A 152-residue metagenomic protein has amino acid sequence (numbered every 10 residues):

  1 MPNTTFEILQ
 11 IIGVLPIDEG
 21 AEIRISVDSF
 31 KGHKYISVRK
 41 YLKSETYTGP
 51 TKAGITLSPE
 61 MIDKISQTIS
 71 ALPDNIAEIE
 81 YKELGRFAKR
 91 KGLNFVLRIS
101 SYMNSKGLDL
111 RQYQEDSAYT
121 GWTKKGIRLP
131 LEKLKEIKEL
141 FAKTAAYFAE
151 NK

Functional and structural regions predicted by a protein language model:
M1-K152: Positively charged, low-complexity terminal tracts and the immediately adjacent first secondary-structure elements
